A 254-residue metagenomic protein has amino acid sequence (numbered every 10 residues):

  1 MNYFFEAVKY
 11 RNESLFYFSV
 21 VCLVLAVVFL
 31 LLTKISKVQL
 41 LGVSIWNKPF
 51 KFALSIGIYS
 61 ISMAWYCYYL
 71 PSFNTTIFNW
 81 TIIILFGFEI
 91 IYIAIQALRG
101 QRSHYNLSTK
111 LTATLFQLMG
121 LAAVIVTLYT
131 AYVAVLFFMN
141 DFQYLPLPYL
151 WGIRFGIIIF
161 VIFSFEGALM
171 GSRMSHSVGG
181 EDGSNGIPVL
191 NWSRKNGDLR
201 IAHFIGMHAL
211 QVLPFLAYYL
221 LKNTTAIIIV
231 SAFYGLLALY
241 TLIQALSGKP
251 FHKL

Functional and structural regions predicted by a protein language model:
M1-R11: Short, Lys/Arg-rich, polar N-terminal cytosolic tail immediately upstream of the first transmembrane signal-anchor
Y10-S14, V38-W46, N191-G197: Short juxtamembrane and helix-loop transition motifs at transmembrane-helix boundaries in membrane proteins
S14-K34, N47-Y66, W80-L98, L118-V133 (+3 more regions): Hydrophobic cores of alpha-helical transmembrane segments in multi-pass integral membrane proteins
K34-I35, A94-H104, S172-G179: Membrane-helix interface motif
I35-S44, C67-P71: Short, hydrophobic transmembrane alpha-helix segments
S72-L85, I95-A122, V135-Y149: Membrane-interface helix-loop-helix junctions at boundaries between adjacent transmembrane segments
M170-F204, A209: Membrane-interfacial catalytic/cofactor-binding modules of polytopic membrane enzymes
L246-L254: Juxtamembrane boundary at the C-terminal end of a transmembrane helix
